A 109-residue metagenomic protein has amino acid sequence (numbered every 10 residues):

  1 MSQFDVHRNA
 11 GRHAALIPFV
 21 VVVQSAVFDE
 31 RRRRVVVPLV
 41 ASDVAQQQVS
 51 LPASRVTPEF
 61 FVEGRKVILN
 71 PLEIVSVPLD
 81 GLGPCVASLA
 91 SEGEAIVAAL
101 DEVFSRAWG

Functional and structural regions predicted by a protein language model:
M1-H7, P38, V62, N70 (+1 more regions): Generic ordered-secondary-structure signal
M1-N9, P84-C85, A95: Short N-terminal helix-initiation segments at or just after the protein's N-terminus
Q3-V6, A10, A14-V56: Compact nucleic-acid interaction/catalytic patches
F60-G109: C-terminal terminal-subdomain/extension
